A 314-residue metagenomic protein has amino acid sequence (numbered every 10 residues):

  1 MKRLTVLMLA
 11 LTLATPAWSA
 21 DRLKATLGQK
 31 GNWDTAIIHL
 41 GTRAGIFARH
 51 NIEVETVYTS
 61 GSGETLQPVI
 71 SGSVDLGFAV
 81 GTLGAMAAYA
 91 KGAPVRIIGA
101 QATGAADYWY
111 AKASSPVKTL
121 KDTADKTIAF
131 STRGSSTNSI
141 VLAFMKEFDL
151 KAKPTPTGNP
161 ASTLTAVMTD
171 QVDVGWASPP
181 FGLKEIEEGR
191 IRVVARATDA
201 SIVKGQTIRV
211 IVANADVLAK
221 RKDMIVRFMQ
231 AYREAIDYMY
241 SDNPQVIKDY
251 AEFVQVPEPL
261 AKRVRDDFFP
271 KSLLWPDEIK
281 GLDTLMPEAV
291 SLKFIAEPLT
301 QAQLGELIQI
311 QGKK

Functional and structural regions predicted by a protein language model:
L4-L13: Sec-dependent N-terminal signal peptides
T15-S19: Sec/Tat signal peptide C-region and signal peptidase I cleavage site
A20-L150, P154-T157, A166-T169, D173-P179 (+2 more regions): Short, glycine-/small- and polar/acidic-enriched structural segments that line small-molecule recognition paths
R49, D199-K204, P270-I279: Short, solvent-exposed loop/beta-turn-alpha elements that line the ligand-binding surface or hinge of extracytoplasmic
L83, A161-E252: Pocket-lining segment of extracytoplasmic ligand-binding domains
A219-A296: Secondary-structure end/capping motifs
A289-K314: Conserved C-terminal helix/tail region of periplasmic/extracytoplasmic solute-binding proteins
